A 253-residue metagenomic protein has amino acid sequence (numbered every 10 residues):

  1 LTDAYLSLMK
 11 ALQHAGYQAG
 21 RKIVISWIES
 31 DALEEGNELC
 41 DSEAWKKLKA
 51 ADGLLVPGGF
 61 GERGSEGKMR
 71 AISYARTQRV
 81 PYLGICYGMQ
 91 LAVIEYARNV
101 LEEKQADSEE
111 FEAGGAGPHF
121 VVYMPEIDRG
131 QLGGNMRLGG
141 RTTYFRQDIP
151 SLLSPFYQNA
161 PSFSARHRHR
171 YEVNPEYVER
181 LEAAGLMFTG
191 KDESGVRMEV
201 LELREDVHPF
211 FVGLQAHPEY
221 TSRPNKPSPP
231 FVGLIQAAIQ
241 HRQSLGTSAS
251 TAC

Functional and structural regions predicted by a protein language model:
L1-F210, Q215-C253: N-terminal beta1-alpha1 cap of cysteine-dependent amidohydrolase-like domains
